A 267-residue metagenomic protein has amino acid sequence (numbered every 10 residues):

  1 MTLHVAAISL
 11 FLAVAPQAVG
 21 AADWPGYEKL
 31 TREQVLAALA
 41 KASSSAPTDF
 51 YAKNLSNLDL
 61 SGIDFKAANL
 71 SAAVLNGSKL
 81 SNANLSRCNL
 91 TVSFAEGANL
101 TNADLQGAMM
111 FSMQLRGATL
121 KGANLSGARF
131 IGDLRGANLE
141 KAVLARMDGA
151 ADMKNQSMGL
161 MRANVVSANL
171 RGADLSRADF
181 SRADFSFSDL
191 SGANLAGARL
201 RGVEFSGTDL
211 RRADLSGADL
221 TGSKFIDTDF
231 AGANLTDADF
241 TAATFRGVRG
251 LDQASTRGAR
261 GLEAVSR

Functional and structural regions predicted by a protein language model:
V5-A15: Bacterial N-terminal signal peptides
V19-R267: Tandem repeat scaffolds
